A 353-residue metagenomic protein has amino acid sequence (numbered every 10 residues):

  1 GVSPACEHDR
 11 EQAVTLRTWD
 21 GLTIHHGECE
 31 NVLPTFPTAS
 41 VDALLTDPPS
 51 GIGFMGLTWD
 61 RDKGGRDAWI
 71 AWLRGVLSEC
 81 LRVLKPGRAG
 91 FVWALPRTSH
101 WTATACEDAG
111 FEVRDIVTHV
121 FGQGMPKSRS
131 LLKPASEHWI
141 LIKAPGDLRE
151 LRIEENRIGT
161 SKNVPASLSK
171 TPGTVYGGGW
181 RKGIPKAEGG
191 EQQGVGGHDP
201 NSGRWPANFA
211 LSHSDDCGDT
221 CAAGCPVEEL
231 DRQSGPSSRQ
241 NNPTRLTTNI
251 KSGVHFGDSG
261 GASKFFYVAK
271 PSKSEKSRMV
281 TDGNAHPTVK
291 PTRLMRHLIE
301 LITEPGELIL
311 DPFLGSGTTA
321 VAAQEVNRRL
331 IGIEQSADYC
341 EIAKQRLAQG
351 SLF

Functional and structural regions predicted by a protein language model:
V2-F353: Core catalytic lobe of class I
